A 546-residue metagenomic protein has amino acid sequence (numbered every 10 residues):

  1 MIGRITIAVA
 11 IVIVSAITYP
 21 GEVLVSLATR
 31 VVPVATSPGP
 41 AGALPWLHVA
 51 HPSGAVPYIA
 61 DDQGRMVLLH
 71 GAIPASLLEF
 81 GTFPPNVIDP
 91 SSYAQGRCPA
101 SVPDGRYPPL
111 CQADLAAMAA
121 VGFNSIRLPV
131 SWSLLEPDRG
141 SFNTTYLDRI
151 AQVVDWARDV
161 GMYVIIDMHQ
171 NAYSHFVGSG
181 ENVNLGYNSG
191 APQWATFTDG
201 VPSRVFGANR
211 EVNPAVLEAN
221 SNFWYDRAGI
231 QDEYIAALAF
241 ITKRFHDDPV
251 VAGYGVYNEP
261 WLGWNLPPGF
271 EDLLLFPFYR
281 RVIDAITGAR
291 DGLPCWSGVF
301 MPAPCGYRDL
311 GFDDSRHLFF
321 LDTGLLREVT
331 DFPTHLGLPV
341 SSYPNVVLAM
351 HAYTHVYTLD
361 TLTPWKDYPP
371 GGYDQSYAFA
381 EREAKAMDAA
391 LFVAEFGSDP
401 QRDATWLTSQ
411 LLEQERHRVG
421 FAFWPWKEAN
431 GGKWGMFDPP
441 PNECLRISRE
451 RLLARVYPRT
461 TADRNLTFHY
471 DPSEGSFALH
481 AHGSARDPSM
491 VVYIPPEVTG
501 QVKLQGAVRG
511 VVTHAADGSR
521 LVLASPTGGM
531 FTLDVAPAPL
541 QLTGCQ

Functional and structural regions predicted by a protein language model:
M1-A10: N-terminal Sec-pathway targeting helices
V14-V31: Membrane-interface motif at the C-terminal end of an N-terminal transmembrane signal
A28-A50: N-terminal low-complexity, Pro/Thr/Ser-rich intrinsically disordered segments that act as propeptides or flexible
L44-W46, H51-D62, M66-L69, I73-H317 (+1 more regions): Active-site mouth of glycoside hydrolases
V183-G190, F245, L336-P339, D403-Q414: Short, electropositive alpha-helical surface patch
W264-D399, E415, V419: Glycoside hydrolase catalytic-domain groove-lining segments
V340, A349, R402-A507, L521-Q546: Aromatic-rich peripheral "rim/lid" segments of glycoside hydrolase catalytic domains that contact and position glycan
A507-G518: Solvent-exposed beta-strand/loop surfaces of large extracellular or lumenal domains
